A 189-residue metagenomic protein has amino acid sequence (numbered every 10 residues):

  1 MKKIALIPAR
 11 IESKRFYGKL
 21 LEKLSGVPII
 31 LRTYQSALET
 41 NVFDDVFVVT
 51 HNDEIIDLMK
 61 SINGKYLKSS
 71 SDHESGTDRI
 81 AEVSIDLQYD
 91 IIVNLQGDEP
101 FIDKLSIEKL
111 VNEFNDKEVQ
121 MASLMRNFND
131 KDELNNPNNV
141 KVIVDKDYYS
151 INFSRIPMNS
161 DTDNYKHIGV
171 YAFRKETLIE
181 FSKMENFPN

Functional and structural regions predicted by a protein language model:
K2-V49: N-terminal glycine-rich phosphate-binding loop and ensuing alpha1 helix
P8, N94-Q96, L124-M125: Short beta-strand segments
L20-L24, L67-K68, N186-F187: Short glycine-enriched, charge-decorated loop/helix-capping segments at active-site entrances that position
T40, I62, D116: Acidic-histidine catalytic/liganding microenvironments
F43, Y89, D116-Q120: Short, high-confidence coil segments that cap the C-terminus of an alpha-helix and link into the following beta-strand
F47, D53-N112: Short phosphate-binding loop-to-helix
I102-F187: Conserved core of the sugar-phosphate nucleotidyltransferase
